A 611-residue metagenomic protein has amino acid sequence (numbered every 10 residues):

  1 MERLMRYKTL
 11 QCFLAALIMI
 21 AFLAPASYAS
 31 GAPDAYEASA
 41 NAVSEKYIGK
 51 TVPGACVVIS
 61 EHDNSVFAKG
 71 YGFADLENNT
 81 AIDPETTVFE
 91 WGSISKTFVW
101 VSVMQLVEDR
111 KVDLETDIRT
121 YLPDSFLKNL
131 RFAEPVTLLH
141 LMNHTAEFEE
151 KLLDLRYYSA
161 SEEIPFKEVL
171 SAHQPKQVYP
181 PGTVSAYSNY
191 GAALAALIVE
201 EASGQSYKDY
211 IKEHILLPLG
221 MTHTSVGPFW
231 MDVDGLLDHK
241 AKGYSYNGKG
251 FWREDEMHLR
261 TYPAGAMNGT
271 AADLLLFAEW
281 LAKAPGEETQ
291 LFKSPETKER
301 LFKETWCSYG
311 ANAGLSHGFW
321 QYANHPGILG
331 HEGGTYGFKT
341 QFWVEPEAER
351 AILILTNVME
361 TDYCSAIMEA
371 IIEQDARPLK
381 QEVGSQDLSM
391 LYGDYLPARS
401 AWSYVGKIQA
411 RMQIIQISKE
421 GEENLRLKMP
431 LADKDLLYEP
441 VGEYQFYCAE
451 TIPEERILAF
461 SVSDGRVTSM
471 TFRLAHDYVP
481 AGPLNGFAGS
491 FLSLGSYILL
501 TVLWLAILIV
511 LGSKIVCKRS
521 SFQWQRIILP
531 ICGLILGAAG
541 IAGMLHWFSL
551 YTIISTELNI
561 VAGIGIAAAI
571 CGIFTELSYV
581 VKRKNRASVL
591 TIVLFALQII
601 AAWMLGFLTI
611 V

Functional and structural regions predicted by a protein language model:
L4-I82, T86-F89, Q105-V112, N143-T145 (+8 more regions): N-terminal leader/targeting segments and the immediately adjacent pre-domain N-terminus
S30-K69, Q205, K212, D255-G512: Catalytic loop of the DD-peptidase/beta-lactamase superfamily, centered on the K-T-G motif and neighboring
Y36, A40, W91-S95, V99 (+6 more regions): Hydrophobic (often cysteine-bearing) scaffold residues that line and stabilize catalytic clefts of nucleotide/cofactor
G49-C56, N78-H140, Q177-G191, Y262-G265 (+2 more regions): Short active-site loop at a secondary-structure junction that contains or immediately precedes the catalytic residue(s)
Y71, D75, L130-P346: Short, surface-exposed loop or secondary-structure junction motifs that flank catalytic or metal-binding residues
I457-S461, G465-G486, C532, L536-G565: Membrane-proximal extracellular juxtamembrane segment immediately upstream of a following transmembrane helix
L500-I515, A569-V580, G606: Alpha-helical transmembrane segments
L503-I535: Juxtamembrane interface at the cytosolic side of transmembrane helices
